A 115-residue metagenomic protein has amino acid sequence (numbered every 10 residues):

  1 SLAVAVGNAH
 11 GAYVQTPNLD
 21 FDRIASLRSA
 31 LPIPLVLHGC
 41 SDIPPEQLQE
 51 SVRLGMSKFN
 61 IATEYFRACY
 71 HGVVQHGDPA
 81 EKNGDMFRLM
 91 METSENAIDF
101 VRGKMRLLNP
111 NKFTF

Functional and structural regions predicted by a protein language model:
S1-D22: Glycine/Thr-rich beta-alpha phosphate-binding loop at enzyme active sites
L2-V4, L35-G39, S57-I61: Hydrophobic faces of well-ordered beta-strands that scaffold small-molecule active sites in alpha/beta enzyme cores
V6-H10, L54-Y70: Glycine-rich phosphate-binding active-site loops on the catalytic face of alpha/beta enzymes
T16-L37: Alpha-helix-loop-beta-strand connector modules within alpha/beta enzyme cores
F21-S26, V52-N60: Short, electropositive alpha-helical surface patch
C40-G55: Catalytic cores of alpha/beta
V74-F115: Extended, intrinsically disordered, low-complexity segments
